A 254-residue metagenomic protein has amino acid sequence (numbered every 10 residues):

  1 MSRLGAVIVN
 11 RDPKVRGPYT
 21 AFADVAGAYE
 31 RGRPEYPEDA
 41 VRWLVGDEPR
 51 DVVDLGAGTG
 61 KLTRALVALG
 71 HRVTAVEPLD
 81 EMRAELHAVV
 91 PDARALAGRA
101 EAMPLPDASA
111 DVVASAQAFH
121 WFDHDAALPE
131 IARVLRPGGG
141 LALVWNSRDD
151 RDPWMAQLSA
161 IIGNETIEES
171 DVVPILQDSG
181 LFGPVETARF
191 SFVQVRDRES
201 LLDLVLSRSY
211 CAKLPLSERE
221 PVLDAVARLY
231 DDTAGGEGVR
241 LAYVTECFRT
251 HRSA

Functional and structural regions predicted by a protein language model:
S2-R50: Conserved class I S-adenosyl-L-methionine
V53-G58: Class I SAM-dependent methyltransferase "Motif I" SAM/SAH-binding loop
T59-A102: Class I SAM-dependent methyltransferase SAM/SAH-binding core
E101-V112: A short acidic, Gly/Pro-enriched loop at the edge of an enzyme's catalytic core that lines a small-molecule cofactor
D111, S115-F119, V144-N146: Residues lining the SAM
F122-E130: A short, conserved alpha-helix within the catalytic core of class I
P129-R196: Conserved catalytic/acceptor-binding region of the Class I
P174-A254: Conserved Class I S-adenosyl-L-methionine
